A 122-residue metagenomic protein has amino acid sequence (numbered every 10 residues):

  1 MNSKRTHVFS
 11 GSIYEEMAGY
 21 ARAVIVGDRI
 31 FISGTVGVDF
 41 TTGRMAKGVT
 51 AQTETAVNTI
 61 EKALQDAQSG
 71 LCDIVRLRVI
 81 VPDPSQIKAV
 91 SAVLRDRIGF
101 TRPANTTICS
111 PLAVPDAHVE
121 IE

Functional and structural regions predicted by a protein language model:
M1-E122: Short, polar/acidic, helix-capping and beta-turn segments at strand->helix junctions that line the mouths
